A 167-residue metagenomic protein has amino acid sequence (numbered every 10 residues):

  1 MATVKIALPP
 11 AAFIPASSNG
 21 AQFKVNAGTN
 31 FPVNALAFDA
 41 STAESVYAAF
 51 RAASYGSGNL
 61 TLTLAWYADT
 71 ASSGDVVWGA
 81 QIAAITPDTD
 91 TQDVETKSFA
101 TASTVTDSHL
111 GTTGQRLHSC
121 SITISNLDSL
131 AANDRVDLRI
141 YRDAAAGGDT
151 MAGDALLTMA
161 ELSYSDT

Functional and structural regions predicted by a protein language model:
M1-S41: N-terminal leader/pro-regions and domain N-caps
D39-S54: Short beta-strands within extracellular/lumenal beta-sheet-rich domains
S54-G58, Y67-D75, T86-T89, A146-G148: Extended, low-complexity, turn-rich repeat/linker tracts enriched in Gly/Pro/Ser/Thr and Asp/Glu that occur
S72-A80, G153-L157: Short coil-to-beta strand junction motifs in C2/discoidin
D90-D128: Extracellular carbohydrate recognition and processing domains and analogous Trp-centered ligand-binding platforms
H118-G147: Cysteine-clustered segments with highest specificity for TGF-beta superfamily mature ligands
Y141-T167: Proprotein-processing/basic-patch segments
